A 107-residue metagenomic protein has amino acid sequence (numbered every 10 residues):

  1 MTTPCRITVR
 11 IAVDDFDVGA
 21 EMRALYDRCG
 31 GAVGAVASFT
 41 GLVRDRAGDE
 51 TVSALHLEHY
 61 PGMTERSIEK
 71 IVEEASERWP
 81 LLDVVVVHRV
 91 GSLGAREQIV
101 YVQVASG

Functional and structural regions predicted by a protein language model:
M1-Q98: N-terminal, polar/charged subdomain of small-to-medium soluble alpha/beta proteins
G62, S106-G107: Short, well-ordered coil↔helix boundary/capping segments
I99-S106: Short glycine-rich or small-residue beta-strand-to-loop segments that form or flank ligand, phosphate, metal/Fe-S
